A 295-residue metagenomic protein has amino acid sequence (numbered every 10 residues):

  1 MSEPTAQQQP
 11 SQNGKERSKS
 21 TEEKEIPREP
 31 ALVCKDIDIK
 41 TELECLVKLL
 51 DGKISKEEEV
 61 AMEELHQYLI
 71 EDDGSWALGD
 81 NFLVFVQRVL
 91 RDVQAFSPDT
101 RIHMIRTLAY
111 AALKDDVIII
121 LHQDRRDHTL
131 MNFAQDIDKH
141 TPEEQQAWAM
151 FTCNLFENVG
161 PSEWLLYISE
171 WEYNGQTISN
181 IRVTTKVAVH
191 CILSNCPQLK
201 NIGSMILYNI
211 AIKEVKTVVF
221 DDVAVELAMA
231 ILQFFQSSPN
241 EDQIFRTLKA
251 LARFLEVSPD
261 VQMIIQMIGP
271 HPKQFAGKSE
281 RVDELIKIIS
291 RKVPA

Functional and structural regions predicted by a protein language model:
M1-A31: Eukaryotic intrinsically disordered, low-complexity regulatory tails and linkers enriched in charged/polar residues
K19-T177: Alpha-helical solenoid scaffolds in large eukaryotic transport, assembly, and signaling factors
C34, K40, D80-Q87, M131 (+4 more regions): Amphipathic alpha-helical scaffolding segments comprising HEAT/armadillo-like alpha-solenoid repeats
C45-I54, R88-D99, N132-E144, K186-Q198 (+2 more regions): Helix-loop junctions that connect tandem helical modules in alpha-solenoid scaffolds
H103, A147, F151, V187 (+5 more regions): Alpha-solenoid helical repeat scaffolds
T107-L113, W148-V159, G203-E214, T247-E256 (+1 more regions): Hydrophobic residues within the alpha-helices of tandem HEAT/HEAT-like
A134-D222, L227-I231: Eukaryotic alpha-helical solenoid repeat scaffolds
V257-A295: Eukaryotic acidic, Ser/Thr-rich intrinsically disordered low-complexity regions
